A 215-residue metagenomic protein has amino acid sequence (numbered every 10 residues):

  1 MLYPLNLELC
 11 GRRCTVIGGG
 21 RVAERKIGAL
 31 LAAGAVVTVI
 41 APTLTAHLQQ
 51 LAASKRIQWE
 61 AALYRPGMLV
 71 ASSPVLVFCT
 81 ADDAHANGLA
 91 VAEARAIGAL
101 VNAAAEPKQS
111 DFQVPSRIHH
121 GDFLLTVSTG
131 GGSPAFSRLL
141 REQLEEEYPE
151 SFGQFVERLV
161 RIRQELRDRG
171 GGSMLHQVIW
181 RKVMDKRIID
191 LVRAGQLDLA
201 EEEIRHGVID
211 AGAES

Functional and structural regions predicted by a protein language model:
M1-L51: Hydrophobic, well-ordered beta-alpha structural blocks that scaffold small-molecule cofactor pockets
R21-V22, A84-H85, G131: Residue-level detector of alpha-helix initiation sites
V37, W59, L100-V101: Hydrophobic beta-strand scaffold residues
K55, A71-L76: Short acidic/histidine-rich motifs immediately flanking catalytic phosphotransfer sites in two-component signaling
A62-P66: Conserved SAM/SAH-binding loop
L76-D82, N87-V114: ADP-ribose/adenylate-binding Rossmann-like module
D82, A103-G153: E1/E1-like adenylate-forming module used to activate ubiquitin-like modifiers and sulfur-carrier proteins
G131-S215: An accessory alpha-helical subdomain
